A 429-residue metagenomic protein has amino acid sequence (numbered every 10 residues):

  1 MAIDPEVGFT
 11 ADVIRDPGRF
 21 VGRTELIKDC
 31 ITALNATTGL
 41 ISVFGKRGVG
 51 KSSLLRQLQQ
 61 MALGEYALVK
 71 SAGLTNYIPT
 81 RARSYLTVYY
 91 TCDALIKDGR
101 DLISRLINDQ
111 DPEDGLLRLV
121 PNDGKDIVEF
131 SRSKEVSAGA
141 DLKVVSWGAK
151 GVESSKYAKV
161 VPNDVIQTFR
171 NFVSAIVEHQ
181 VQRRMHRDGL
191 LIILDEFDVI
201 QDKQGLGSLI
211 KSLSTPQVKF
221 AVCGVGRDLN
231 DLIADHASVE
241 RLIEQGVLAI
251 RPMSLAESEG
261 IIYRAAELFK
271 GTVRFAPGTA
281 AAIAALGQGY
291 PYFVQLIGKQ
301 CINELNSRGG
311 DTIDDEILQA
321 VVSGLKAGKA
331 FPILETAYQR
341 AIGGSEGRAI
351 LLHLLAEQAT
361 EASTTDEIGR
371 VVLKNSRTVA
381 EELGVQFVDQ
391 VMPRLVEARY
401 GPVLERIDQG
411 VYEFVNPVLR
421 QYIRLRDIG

Functional and structural regions predicted by a protein language model:
M1-F44, M61-G73, I78-T80, G429: A short, basic N-terminal segment
A2-V7, Q319, S323-G429: C-terminal leucine-rich, beta-strand-based interaction scaffolds used for sensing/assembly
E6-T10, Q182-L191, F197, Q201-Q288 (+4 more regions): The catalytic "switch" region of P-loop NTPases
F20-V49, V144, I210-K211, P216 (+4 more regions): Glycine/serine-rich loop-strand microenvironments at binding/catalytic pocket rims
R23, S52, Y290, N416: Short, conserved phosphate/pyrophosphate- and ester-handling motifs at nucleotide-, phospho-/glycolipid
G39-I192, V199-Q201, V218, S376-T378 (+1 more regions): P-loop NTPase nucleotide-binding core
Q57, M61, E65, D109 (+4 more regions): Active-site catalytic microenvironments for nucleophilic, acid-base chemistry
G99-I107, L255-Y263, A280, T365-L373: An amphipathic alpha-helix signature
